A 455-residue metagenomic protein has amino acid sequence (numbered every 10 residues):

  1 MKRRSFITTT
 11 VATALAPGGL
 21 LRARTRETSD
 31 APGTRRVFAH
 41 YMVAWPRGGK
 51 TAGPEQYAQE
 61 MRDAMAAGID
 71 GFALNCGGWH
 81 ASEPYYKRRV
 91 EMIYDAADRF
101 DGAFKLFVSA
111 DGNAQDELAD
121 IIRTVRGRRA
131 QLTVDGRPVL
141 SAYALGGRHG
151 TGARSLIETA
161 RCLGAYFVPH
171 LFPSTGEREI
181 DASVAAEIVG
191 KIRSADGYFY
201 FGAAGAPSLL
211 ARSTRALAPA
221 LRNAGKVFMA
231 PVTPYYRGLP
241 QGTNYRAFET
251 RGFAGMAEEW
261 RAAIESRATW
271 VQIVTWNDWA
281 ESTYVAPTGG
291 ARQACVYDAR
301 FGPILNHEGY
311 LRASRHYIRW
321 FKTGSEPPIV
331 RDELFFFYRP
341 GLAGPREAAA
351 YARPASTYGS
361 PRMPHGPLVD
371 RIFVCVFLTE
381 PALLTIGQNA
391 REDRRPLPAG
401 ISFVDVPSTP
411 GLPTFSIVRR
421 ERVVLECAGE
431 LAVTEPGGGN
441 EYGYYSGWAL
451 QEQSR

Functional and structural regions predicted by a protein language model:
R4, G18-G19, R36, K105: Short non-domain terminal segments
S5-R24: N-terminal export signals
T28-I372, P381-R391, P396-I401, D405-R420 (+1 more regions): Glycan-processing catalytic domains of CAZymes
